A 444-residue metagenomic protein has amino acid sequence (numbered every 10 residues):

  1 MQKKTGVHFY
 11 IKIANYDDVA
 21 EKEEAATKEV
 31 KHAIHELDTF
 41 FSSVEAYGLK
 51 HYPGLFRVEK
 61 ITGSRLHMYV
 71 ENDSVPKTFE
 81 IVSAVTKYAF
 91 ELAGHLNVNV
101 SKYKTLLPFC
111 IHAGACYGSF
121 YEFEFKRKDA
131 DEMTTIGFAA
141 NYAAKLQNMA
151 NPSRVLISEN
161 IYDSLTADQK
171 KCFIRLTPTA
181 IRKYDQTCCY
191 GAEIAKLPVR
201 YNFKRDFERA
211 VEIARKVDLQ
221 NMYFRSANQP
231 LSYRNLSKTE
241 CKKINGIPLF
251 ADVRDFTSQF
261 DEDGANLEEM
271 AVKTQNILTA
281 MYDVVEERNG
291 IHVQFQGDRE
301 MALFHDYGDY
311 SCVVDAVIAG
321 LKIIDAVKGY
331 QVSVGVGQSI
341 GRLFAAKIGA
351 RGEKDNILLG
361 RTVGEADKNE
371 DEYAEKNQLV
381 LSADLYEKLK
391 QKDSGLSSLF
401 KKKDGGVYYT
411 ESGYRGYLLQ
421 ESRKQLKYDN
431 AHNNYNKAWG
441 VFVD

Functional and structural regions predicted by a protein language model:
M1-E80, R234-D315: Catalytic NTP-binding/metal-coordinating core of nucleotidyl cyclase/transferase enzymes
M1-H8, D131, N151-P248, D255 (+1 more regions): Intrinsically disordered, glycine/charged-rich C-terminal tails and inter-domain linkers that flank nucleotidyl cyclase
A14, E124, N141, E159 (+1 more regions): Extended catalytic cores and adjacent scaffolds of nucleotide/polyanion-binding enzymes
A25-A26, D129-A130, K171-I174, G264-N266 (+2 more regions): Short secondary-structure boundary/capping segments
L49-E80, L96-I136, V284-D315, K328-R361: Catalytic core of nucleotidyl cyclases, primarily class III adenylyl/guanylyl cyclases
I81-A89, A316-I323: Short amphipathic alpha-helices in soluble, non-transmembrane regions that often serve as interface/regulatory elements
T86, G137-A143, G360-A366: Amphipathic alpha-helical transducer elements in NTP-driven molecular machines
A143-Q147, Q275, A366-E370: Short amphipathic alpha-helical segments
